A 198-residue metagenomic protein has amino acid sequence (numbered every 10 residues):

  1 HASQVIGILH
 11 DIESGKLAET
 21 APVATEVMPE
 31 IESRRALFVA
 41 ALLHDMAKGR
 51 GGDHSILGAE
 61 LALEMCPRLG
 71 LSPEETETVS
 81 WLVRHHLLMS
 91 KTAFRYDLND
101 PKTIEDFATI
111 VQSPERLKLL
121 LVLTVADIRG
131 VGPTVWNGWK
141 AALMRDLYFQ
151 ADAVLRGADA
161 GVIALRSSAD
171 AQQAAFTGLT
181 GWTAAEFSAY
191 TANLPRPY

Functional and structural regions predicted by a protein language model:
H1-S55, R68-P73: Acidic/His-rich, divalent-metal-binding segments that scaffold phosphate/diphosphate chemistry
S3, G7, L37-H44, I56-E64 (+5 more regions): Feature representing long, continuous alpha-helical segments
D11, K48, G52, E64-L71 (+6 more regions): Short, well-ordered loop/turn and helix-capping segments at boundaries between secondary-structure elements and domains
A18-V23, G52-L57, E74-W81, F94-R95 (+1 more regions): Composition- and surface-driven signal marking solvent-exposed, interaction-prone regions in large proteins
E30-R34, E60, S113-L117: A structural signal for short secondary-structure junctions
P67-V125: Acidic/histidine-rich catalytic neighborhood
K102, D106-Y198: Regulatory modules associated with amino-acid/nitrogen control
